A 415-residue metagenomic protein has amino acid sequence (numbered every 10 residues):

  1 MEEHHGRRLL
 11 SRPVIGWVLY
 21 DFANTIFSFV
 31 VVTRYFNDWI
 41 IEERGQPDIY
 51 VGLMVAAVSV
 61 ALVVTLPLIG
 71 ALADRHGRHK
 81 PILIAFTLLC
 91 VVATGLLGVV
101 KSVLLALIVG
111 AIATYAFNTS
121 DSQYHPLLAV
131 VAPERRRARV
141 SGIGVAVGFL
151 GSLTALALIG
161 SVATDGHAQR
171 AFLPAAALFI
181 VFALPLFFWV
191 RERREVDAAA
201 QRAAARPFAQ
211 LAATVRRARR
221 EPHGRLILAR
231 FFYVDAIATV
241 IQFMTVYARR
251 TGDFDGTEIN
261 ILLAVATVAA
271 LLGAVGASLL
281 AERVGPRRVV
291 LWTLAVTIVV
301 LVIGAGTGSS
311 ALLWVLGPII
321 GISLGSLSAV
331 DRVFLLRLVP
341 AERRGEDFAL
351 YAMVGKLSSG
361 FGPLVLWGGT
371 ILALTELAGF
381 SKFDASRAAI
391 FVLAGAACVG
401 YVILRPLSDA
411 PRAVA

Functional and structural regions predicted by a protein language model:
E2-V14, R193-L228: Juxtamembrane intracellular "pre-TM" segments in multi-pass secondary transporters
H4-S59, H223-I259: Helix-loop boundary and gating motifs at the non-cytosolic
L53-A71, A264-G276: Central cavity-lining transmembrane alpha-helices of secondary-active solute carriers, predominantly the Major
T65-R78, G273-P286, T370: Helix-to-loop junctions at the C-terminal end of transmembrane segments in multipass secondary transporters
P81-L96, R288-I303: Structural signature of the two symmetry-related core transmembrane helices
T119-A132, S326-P340: Intracellular juxtamembrane helix-capping segments at the cytosolic ends of symmetry-related transmembrane helices
G160-A177, T370-A396: A membrane-interface helix-boundary motif in multi-pass transporters
V181-W189, F391-A415: Multi-pass alpha-helical transporter architecture, strongest for 12-TM Major Facilitator/SLC carriers used
